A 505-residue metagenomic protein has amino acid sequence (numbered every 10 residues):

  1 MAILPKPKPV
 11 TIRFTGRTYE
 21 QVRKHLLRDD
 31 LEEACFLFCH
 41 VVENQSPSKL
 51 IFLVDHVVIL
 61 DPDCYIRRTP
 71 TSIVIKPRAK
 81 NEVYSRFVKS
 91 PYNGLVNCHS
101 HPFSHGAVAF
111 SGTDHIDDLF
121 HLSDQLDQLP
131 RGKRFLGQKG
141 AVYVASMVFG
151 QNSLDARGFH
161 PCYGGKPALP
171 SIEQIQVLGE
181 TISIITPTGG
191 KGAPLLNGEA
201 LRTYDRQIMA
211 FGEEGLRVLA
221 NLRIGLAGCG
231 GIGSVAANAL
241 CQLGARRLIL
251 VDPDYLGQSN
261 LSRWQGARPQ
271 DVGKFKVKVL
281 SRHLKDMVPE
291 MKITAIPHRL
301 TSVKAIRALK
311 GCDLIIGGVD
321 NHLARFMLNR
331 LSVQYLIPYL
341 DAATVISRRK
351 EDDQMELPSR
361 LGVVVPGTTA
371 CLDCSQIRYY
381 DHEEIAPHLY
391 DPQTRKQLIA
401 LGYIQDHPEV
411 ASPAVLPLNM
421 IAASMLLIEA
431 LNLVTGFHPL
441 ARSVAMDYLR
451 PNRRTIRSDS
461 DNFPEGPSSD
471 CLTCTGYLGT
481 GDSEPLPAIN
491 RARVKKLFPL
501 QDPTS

Functional and structural regions predicted by a protein language model:
M1-V96, P102-T188: Conserved beta-strand-loop surface patch within small alpha/beta domains used for substrate/adaptor or ligand engagement
S100, G317-V319, A342: Short, well-ordered coil/turn residues at beta-beta hairpins and beta-strand->alpha-helix junctions within
L178, I185-A210, N432-S505: Phosphate-binding loop/pocket of nucleotide- and phosphate-handling active sites
G212-G257: Glycine-rich adenosine-cofactor-binding loop
L250-V288: Glycine-rich phosphate-binding loop and adjoining beta1-alpha1-beta2 segment of Rossmann-like nucleotide-binding folds
V277-F326: A structured beta-alpha segment of the ubiquitous adenosine-cofactor-binding alpha/beta core
L323-T368: Rossmann-fold NAD(P)-binding glycine/threonine-rich loop
D352-A445: Adenosine-phosphate binding glycine-rich loop
